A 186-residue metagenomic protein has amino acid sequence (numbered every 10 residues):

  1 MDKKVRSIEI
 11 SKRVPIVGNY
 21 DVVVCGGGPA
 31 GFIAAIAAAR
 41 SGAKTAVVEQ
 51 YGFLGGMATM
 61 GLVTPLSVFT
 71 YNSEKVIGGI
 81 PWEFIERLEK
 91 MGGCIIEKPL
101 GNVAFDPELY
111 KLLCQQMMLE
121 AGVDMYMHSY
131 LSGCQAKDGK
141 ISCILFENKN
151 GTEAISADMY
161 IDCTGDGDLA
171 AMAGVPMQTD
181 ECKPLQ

Functional and structural regions predicted by a protein language model:
M1-K4, S11, V17-N19, A37 (+5 more regions): Conserved N-terminal/central alpha/beta ligand/cofactor-binding core
V14-G28: Beta1/beta-strand and adjacent pyrophosphate-binding region of the FAD-binding site in flavoprotein oxidoreductases
G18-Y20, N150-M159: Core beta-strand elements of the Rossmann-like FAD/NAD(P) dinucleotide-binding domain in flavoenzyme oxidoreductases
C25, I155-G165: Short hydrophobic core segments
G31: N-terminal Rossmann-fold NAD(P) dinucleotide-binding loop
D124, S156, Y160, A173-V175: Mature extracytoplasmic enzyme cores
D162-Q186: Glycine-rich loop(s) and the adjacent beta-strand/alpha-helix scaffold that form part
